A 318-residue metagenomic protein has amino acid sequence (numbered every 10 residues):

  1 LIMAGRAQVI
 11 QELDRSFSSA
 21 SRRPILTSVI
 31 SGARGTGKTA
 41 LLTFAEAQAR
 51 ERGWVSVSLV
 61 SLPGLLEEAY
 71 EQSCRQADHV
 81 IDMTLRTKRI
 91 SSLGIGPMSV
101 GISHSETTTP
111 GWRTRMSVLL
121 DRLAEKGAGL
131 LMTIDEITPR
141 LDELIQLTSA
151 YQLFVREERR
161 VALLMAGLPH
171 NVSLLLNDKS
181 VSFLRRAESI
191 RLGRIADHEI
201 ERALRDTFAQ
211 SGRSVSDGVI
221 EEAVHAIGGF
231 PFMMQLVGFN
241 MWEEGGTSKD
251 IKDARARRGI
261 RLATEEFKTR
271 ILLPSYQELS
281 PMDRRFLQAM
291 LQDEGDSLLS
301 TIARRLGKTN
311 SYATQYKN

Functional and structural regions predicted by a protein language model:
L1-L26, Q72-R75, D82, S91: A short, basic N-terminal segment
R23-F44: Walker A/P-loop nucleotide-binding motif
T43-Q48, L236: Active-site signature of alpha/beta-hydrolase-fold catalytic machinery across serine- and Asp/Cys-nucleophile hydrolases
E46-G64: Conserved catalytic segments around the Walker B and adjacent sensor/switch elements of P-loop NTPase domains
S103-H170, N177-S180: Conserved Walker B catalytic segment
E188-E199: Conserved AAA+ ATPase "SRH/arginine-finger" region at the nucleotide-binding site
R205-R270: Amphipathic alpha-helical "lid/sensor" segments that cap RecA-like P-loop NTPase cores
G218, E265-N318: C-terminal leucine-rich, beta-strand-based interaction scaffolds used for sensing/assembly
